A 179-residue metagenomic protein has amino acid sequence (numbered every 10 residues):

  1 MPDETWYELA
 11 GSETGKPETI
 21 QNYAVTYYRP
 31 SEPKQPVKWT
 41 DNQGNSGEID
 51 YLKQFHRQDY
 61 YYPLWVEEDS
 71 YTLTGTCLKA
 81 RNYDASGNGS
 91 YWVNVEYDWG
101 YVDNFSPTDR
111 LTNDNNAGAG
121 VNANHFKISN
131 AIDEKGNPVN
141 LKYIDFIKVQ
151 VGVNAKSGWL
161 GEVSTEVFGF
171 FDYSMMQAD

Functional and structural regions predicted by a protein language model:
M1, T14, G158-D179: N-terminal secretory-pathway/extracellular module detecting exported/lumenal segments and adjacent signal-anchor/first
P2-W6, I144: Asp-box/BNR beta-propeller loop motif
E4, T14-G118: Low-complexity, serine/threonine/proline-enriched polar segments
A10-G11: Right-handed parallel beta-helix/beta-spiral solenoid domain characteristic of secreted/periplasmic
F55, F105, F126, F146 (+1 more regions): Phenylalanine-focused residue identity feature
A119-P138: A Trp-anchored, charged/polar loop motif used as the substrate-binding/catalytic surface of acyl/ester-handling
P138-I144: Eukaryote-biased detector of low-complexity, proline/serine/threonine-rich segments and adjacent exposed loops
V149-G158: Short beta-strand-plus-loop segments that form exposed binding edges in beta-rich domains
